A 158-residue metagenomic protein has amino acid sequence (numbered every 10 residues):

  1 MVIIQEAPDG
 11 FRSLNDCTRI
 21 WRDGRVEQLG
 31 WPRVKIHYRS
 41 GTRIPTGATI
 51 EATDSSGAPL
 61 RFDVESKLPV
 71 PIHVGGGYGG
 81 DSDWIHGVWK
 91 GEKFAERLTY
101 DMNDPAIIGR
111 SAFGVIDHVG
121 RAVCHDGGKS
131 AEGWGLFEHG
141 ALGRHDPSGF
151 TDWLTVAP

Functional and structural regions predicted by a protein language model:
M1-P158: Structured soluble/peripheral alpha/beta segments that form catalytic or ligand/cofactor-binding pockets
